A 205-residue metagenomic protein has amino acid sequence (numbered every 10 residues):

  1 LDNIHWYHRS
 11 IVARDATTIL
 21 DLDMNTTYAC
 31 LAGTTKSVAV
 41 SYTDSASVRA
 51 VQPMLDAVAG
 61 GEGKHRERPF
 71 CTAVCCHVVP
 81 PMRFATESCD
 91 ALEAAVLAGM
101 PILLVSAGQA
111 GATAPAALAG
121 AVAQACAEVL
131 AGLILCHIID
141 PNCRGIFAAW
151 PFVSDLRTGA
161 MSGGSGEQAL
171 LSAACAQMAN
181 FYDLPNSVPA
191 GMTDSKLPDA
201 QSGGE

Functional and structural regions predicted by a protein language model:
L1-E205: Helix-rich catalytic cores of soluble enzyme domains
